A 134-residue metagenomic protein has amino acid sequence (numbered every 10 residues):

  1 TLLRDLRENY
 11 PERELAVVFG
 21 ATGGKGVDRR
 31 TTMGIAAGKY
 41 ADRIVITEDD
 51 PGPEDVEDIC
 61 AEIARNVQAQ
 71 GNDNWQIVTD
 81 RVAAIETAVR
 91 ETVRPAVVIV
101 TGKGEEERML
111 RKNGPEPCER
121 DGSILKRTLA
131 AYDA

Functional and structural regions predicted by a protein language model:
T1-A134: ATP-dependent carboxylate-amine ligase
